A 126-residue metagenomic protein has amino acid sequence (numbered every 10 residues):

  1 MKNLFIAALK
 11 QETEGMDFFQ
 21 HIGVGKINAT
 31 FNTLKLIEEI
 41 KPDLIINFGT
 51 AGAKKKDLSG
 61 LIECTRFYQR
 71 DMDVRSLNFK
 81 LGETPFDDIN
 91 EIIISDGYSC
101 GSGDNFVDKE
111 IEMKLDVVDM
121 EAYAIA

Functional and structural regions predicted by a protein language model:
M1-L4: Extreme N-terminal starter segment of soluble prokaryotic enzymes
I6-K10: Structural motif
Q11-A126: Glycine-rich phosphate- or other oxyanion-binding loops that anchor nucleotides, phosphorylated ligands
